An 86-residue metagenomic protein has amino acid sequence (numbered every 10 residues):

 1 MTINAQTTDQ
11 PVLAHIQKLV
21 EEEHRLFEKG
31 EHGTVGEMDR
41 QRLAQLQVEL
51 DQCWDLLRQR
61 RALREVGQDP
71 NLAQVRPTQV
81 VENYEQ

Functional and structural regions predicted by a protein language model:
T2-Q86: Extended, charge-rich alpha-helical interface modules
